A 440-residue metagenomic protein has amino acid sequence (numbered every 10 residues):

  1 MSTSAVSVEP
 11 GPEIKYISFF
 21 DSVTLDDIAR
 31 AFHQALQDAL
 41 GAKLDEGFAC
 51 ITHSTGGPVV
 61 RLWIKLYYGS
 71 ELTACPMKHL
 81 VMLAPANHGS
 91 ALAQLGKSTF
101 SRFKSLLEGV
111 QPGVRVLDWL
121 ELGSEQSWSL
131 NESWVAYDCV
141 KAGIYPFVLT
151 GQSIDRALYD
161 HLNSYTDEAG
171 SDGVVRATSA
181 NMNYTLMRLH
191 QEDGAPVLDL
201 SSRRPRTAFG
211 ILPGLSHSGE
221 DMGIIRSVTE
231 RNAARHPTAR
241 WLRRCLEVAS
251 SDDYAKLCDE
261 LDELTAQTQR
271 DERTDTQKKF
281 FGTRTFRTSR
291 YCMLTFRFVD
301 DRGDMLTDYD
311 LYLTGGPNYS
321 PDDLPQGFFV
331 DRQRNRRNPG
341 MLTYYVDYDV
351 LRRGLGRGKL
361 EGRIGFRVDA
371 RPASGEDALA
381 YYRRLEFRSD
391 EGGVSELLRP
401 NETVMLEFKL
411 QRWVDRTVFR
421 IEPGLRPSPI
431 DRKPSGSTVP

Functional and structural regions predicted by a protein language model:
M1-E13: Short, surface-exposed "cap/lid" segments of acyl-processing enzymes
G11-F19, P85: Active-site loop/turn elements of alpha/beta-hydrolase fold enzymes, especially the short glycine-/histidine-rich
I17-A29: Catalytic nucleophile-loop/oxyanion-hole region of alpha/beta-hydrolase and closely related hydrolase-like folds
D26-S133, M305, D310-L311, E391-V394 (+1 more regions): Serine-dependent carboxylesterase/thioesterase catalytic core of lipase-like alpha/beta-hydrolase/SGNH enzymes
A42, L72, V140-K141, T288: A generic structural signal for short, solvent-exposed coil/turn residues that cap or connect secondary-structure
M82-D193: Surface cap/lid and interfacial helix-loop subdomains adjacent to catalytic sites that gate substrate access
K141-P440: C-terminal catalytic-base region of ester-bond hydrolases, centering on the histidine of the charge-relay
